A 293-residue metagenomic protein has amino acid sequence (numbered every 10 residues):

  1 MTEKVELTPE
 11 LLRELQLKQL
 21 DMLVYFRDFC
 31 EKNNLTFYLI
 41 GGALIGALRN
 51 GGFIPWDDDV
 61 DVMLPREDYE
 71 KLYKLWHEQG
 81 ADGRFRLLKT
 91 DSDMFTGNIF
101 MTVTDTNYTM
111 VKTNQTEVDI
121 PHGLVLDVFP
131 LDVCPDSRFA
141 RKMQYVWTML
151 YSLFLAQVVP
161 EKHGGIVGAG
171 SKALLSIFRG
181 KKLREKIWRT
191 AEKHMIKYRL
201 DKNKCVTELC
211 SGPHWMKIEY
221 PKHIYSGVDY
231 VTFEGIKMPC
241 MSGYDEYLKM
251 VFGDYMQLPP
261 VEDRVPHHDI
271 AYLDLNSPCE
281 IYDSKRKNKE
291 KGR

Functional and structural regions predicted by a protein language model:
K4-N33, W76-D136, A156-V251, L258-R293: Conserved catalytic core of two-metal-ion nucleotidyltransferases
R27-V60, L64-E70, H223, S242 (+1 more regions): Active-site nucleotide-donor binding segment shared across nucleotidyl transfer reactions
W56-E67, L150-G170: Short N-terminal signal/transit or membrane-insertion segments and the immediately adjacent low-complexity/disordered
L72-K74: Conserved SAM-binding loop
R138-M143: A short secondary-structure junction signal
Y145-W147: Short, His- and charge-rich active-site/binding loops that engage polyanionic ligands
